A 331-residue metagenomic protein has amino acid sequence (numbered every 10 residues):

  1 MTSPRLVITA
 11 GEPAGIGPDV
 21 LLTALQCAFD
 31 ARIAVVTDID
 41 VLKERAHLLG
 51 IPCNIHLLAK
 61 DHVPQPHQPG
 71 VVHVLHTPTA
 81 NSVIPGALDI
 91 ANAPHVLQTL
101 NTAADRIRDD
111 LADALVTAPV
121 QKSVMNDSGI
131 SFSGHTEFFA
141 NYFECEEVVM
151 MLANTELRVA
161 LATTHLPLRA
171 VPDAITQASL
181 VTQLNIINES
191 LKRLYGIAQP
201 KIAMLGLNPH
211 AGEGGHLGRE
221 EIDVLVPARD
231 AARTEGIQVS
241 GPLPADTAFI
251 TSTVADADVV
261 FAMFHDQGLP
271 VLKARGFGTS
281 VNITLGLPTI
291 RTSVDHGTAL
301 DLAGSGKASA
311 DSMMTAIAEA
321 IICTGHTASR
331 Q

Functional and structural regions predicted by a protein language model:
M1-H135, A174, A178-M263, Q267-N282 (+2 more regions): Contiguous, glycine/small-aliphatic-enriched amphipathic segments in soluble metabolic enzymes
R32, T37-K43, S133-A160: A phosphate-binding glycine/aspartate-rich beta-alpha loop in the early core of alpha/beta enzymes
Y142-L157, L285-D301: Short, flexible loop segments at boundaries between secondary-structure elements
L152-T182: Ligand-binding beta-strand-loop-alpha-helix segment within the catalytic cores of soluble metabolic enzymes
